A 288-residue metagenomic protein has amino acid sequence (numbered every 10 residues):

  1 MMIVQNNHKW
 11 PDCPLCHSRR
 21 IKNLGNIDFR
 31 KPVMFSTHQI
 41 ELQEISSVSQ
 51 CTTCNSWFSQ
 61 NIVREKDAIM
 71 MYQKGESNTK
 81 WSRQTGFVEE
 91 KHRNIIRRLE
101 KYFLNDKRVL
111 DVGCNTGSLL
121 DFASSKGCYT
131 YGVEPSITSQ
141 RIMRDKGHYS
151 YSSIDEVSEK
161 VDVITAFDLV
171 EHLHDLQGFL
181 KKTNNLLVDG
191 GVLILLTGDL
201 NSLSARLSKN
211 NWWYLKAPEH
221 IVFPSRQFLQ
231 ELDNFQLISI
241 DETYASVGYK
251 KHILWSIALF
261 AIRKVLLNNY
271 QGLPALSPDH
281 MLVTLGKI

Functional and structural regions predicted by a protein language model:
M1-F167, Q177-K181, E242-K250, W255 (+3 more regions): Conserved N-terminal segment of class I S-adenosyl-L-methionine
N26-F35, L195-V222, Q227-E231: Short, glycine-/aromatic-enriched active-site segment of Class I SAM-dependent methyltransferases
T130, L193-L195: Hydrophobic/aromatic residues located in beta-strands of well-ordered beta-sheets within soluble catalytic
D168, H172: A short His-aromatic
H174-G178, A205: Short N-terminal helix/helix-N-cap motif within the alpha/beta-hydrolase-1
Q177-V192: A short glycine-rich, Lys/Arg-flanked "PGG" loop and its adjoining helix->strand segment in the class I
L237-S239: A structural signal for short, hydrophobic beta-strand segments that form beta-sheets in beta-rich/all-beta domains
